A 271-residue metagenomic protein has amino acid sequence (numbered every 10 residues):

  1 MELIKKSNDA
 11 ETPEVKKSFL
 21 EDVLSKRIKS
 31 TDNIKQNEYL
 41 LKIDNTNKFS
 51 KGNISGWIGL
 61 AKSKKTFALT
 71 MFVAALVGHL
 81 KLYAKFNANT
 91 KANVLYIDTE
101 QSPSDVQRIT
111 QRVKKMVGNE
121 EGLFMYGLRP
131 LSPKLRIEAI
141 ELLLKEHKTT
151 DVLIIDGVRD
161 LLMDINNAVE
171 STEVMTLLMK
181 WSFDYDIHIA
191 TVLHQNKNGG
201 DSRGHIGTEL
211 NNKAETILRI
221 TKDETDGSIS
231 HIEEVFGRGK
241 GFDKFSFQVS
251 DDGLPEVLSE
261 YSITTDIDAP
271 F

Functional and structural regions predicted by a protein language model:
M1-K17: Short, small/acidic-rich helices and loops at N termini and domain boundaries of DNA replication/processing enzymes
T12-V113: The Walker A/P-loop phosphate-binding site
F49, F86-N89, V117-G118, K145-H147 (+2 more regions): Conserved catalytic network of the ASCE P-loop NTPase/AAA+ motor domain
G56-K62, F67, T172-I263: Phosphate-binding/switch region of NTP-binding enzymes
L60, N89-E173, V249-L254, S259-D266: Conserved inter-motif catalytic segment of the P-loop NTP-binding fold
A75-H79, V113-M116, L161-D164, W181 (+2 more regions): Conserved, well-folded catalytic cores of nucleic-acid-processing and energy-transducing macromolecular machines
I267-F271: Acidic, gly/ser/pro-rich intrinsically disordered tails
